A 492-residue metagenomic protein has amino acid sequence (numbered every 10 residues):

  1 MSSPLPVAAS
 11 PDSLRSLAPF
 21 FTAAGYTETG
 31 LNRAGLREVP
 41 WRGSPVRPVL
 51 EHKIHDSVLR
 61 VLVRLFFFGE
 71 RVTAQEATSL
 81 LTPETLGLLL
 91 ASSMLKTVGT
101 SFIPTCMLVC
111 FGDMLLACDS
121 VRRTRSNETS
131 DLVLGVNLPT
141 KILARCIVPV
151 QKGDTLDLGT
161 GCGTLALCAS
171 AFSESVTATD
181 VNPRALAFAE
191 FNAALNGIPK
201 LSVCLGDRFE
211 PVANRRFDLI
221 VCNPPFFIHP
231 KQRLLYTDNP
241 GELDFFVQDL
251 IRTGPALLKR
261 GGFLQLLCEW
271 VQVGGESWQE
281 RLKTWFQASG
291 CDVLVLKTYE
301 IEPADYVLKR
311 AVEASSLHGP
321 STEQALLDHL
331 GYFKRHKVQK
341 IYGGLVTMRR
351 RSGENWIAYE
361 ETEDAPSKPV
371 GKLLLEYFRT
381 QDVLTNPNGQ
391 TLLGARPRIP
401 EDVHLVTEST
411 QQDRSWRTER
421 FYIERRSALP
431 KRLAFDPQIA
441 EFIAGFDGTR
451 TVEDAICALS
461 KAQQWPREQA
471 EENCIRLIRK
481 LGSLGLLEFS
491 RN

Functional and structural regions predicted by a protein language model:
S2-V61, T105, R123-R125, G353-A444 (+3 more regions): Acidic, low-complexity/disordered tracts enriched in E/D and polar residues
S3, V58-C106, A144-V148, L156 (+3 more regions): Long, charge-rich, low-complexity alpha-helical segments
K96-T155, T160-T164, C168, F172: SAM-dependent Rossmann-like transferase core, predominantly class I methyltransferases with a strong bias toward
N137-C222, I228, V271: Conserved SAM/SAH cofactor-binding pocket of Class I
S175, N182, L243-K297: Conserved Class I SAM-dependent methyltransferase catalytic core
P183-R184, P224-L250: Mobile active-site "lid"/loop adjacent to the S-adenosyl-L-methionine
L296, E302-Q381: Flexible, glycine-/basic-rich loop-and-beta segments that form/coincide with the SAM-dependent methyltransferase
